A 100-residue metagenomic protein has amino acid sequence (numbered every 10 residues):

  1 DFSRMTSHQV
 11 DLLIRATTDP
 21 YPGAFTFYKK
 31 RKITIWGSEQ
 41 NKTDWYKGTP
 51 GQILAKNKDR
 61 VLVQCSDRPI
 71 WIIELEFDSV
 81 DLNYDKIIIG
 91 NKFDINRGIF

Functional and structural regions predicted by a protein language model:
S3-F100: An anion-binding loop in the catalytic cleft
